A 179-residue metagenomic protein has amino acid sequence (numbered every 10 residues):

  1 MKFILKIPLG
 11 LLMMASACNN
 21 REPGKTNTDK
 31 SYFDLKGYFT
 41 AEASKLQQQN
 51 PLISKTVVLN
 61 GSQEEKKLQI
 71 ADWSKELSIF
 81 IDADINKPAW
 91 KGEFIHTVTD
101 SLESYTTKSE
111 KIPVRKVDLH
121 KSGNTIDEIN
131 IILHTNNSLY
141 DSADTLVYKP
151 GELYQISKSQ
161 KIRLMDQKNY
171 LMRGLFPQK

Functional and structural regions predicted by a protein language model:
M1, C18-N19, Y154, K179: Structured catalytic/translocation cores of nucleotide/phosphate-coupled proteins
M1-C18: Sec-dependent bacterial lipoprotein signal peptides
K6, D34, Q69-D72: Poly-acidic low-complexity segments
C18-Y32: Bacterial Sec signal peptide processing site at the extreme N-terminus
D29-K36, K67: Generic detection of long, well-ordered alpha-helical segments
A43-H120: Surface-exposed acidic loop/strand-edge motifs in secreted or periplasmic proteins that form small linear binding
E103-K179: Gly/Pro-enriched, hydrophobic low-complexity segments that function as extracytoplasmic propeptides/linkers
